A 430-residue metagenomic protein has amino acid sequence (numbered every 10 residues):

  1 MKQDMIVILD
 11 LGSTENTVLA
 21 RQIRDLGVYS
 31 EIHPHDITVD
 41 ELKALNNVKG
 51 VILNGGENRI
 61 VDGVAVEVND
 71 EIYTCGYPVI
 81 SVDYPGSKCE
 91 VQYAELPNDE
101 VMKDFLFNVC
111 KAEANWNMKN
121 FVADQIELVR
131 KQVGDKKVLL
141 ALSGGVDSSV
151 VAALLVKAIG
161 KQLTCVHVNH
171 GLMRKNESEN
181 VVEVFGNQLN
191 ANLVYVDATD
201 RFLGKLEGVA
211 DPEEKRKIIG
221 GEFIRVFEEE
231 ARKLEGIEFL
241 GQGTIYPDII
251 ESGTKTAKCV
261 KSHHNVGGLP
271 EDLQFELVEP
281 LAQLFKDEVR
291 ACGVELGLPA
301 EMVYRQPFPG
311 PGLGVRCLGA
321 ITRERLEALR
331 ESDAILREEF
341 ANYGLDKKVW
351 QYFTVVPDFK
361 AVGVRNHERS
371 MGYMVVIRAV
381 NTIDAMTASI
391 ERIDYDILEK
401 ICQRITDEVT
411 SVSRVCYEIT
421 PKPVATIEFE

Functional and structural regions predicted by a protein language model:
M1-E238, G253-E430: RNA-binding accessory domains that recognize and position tRNA/RNA substrates
Q242-T244: Extended catalytic-interface subdomain
